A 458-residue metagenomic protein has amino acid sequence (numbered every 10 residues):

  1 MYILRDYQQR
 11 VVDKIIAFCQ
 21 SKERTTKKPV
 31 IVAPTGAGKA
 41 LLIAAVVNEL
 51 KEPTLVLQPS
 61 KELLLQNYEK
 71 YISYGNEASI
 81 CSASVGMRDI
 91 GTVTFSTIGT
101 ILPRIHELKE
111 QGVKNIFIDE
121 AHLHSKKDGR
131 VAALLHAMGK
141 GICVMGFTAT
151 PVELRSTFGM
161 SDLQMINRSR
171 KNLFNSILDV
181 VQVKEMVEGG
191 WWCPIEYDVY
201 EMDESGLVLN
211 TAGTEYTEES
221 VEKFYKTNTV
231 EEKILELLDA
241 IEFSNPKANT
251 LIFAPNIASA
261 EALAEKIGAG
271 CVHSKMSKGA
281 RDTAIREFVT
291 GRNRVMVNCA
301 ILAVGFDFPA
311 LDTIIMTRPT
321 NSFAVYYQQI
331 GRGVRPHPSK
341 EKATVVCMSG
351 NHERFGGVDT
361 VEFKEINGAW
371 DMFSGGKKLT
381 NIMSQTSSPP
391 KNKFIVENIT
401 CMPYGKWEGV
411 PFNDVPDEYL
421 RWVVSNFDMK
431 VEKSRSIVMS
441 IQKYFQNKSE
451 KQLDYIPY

Functional and structural regions predicted by a protein language model:
M1-V30: Conserved pre-motif I regulatory segment
R24-V46: Walker A/P-loop
L41-S73, I257: Conserved Walker A/P-loop ATP-binding site and its immediately adjacent core in helicase/helicase-like ATPase domains
L65, S79-D89, L251, S259-A262 (+1 more regions): Conserved helicase ATPase core of P-loop NTP-dependent helicases/translocases
G99-L102, H124, S274-A369: Conserved RecA-like P-loop NTPase helicase motor core
L123-E196: Post-DEXD/H (motif II) to motif III coupling segment of the RecA-like Helicase ATP-binding lobe
N175-L251: Conserved interdomain linker/interface between the two RecA-like ATPase lobes of SF2 helicase motors
D179-C193, H337-K391: A conserved SF2-helicase RecA2
